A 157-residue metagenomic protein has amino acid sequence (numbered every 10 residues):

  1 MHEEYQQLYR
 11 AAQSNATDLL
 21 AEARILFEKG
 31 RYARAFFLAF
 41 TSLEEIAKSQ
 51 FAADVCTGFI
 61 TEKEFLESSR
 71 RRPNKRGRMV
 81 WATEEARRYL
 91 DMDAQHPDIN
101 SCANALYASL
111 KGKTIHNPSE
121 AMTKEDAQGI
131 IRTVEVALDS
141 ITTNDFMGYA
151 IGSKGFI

Functional and structural regions predicted by a protein language model:
M1-I157: Terminal alpha-helical segments
